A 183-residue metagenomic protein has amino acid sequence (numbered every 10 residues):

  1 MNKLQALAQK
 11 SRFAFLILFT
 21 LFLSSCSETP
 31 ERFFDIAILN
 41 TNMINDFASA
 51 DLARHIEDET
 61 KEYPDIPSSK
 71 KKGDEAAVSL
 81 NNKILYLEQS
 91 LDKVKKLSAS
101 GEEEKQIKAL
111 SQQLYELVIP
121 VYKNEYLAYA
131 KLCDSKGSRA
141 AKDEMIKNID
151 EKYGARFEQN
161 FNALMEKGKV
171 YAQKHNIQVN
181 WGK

Functional and structural regions predicted by a protein language model:
M1, K71-V78, E102, A141 (+2 more regions): Short coil/turn segments at secondary-structure junctions
M1-S24: Sec-dependent bacterial lipoprotein signal peptides
C26-N81, I177-K183: Immediate post-signal-peptide N-terminus of mature secreted/exported proteins
R54-K71, V94-G101, E125-A140: Secondary-structure edge/capping motif, primarily at the C-terminal ends of alpha-helices and the immediately following
L80-N82, A99, Y115-L117: Interfacial alpha-helical end/capping and short helix-turn segments at domain and membrane boundaries
N82-Q89: C-terminal lobe and pocket-closing loops of periplasmic/extracytoplasmic Venus-flytrap solute-binding proteins
Q89-Q112: Short, solvent-exposed, charged loop/turn and helix-capping segments that join or cap alpha-helices on peripheral
E104-K183: Extracytoplasmic electrostatic interaction patches
